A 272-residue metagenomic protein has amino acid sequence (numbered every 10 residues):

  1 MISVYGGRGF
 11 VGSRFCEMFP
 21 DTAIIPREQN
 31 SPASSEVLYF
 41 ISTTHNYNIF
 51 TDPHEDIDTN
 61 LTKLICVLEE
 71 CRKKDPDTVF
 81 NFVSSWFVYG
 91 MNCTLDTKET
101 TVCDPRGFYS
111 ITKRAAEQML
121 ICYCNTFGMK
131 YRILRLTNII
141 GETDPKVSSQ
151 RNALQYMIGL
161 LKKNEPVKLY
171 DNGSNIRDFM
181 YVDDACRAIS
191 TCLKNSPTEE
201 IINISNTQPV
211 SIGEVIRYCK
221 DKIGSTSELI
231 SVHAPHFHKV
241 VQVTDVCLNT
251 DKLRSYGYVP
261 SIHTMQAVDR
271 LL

Functional and structural regions predicted by a protein language model:
M1-P20: N-terminal Rossmann NAD(P)H-binding glycine-rich loop of SDR-like oxidoreductase domains
Y5, F40-T43, F80-W86, G90 (+1 more regions): SDR active-site strand-loop-helix element
T22-S34, H263: Short acidic low-complexity segments
S31-T59, K73, V88: NAD(P)H-binding glycine-rich loop region in Rossmannoid oxidoreductase-like domains and their noncatalytic homologs
V37, C66-F108: Conserved Rossmann-fold NAD(P)-dependent oxidoreductase catalytic core, especially the SDR/UDP-sugar
T112-A115: Active-site helix of classical SDR
I121-I176, V182-C186, Y218-K220: NAD(P)-dependent short-chain dehydrogenase/reductase
K162-E165, Y170-L272: C-terminal substrate-binding subdomain of Rossmann-fold SDR/epimerase-dehydratase oxidoreductases
